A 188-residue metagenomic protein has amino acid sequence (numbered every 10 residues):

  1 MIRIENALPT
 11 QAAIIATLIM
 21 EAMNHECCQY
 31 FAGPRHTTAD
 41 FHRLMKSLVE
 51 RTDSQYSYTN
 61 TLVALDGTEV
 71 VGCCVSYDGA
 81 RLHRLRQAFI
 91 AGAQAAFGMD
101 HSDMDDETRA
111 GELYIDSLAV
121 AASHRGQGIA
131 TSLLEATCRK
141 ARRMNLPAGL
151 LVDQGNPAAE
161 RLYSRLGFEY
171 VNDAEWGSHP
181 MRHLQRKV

Functional and structural regions predicted by a protein language model:
M1-T10, C28-Y30: Conserved N-terminal entry element of GNAT/NAT acetyltransferase domains
E26-V49, N60, Q94-A95: Conserved GNAT-fold acetyl-CoA-binding loop/helix
E50-V63, A80-R84, Y114: A short helix-loop-beta-strand connector motif used in the catalytic cores of GNAT acetyltransferases and, in some
V63, E69-D78, Y114, A119: Conserved beta-strand in the GNAT
D78-S117: Conserved acyl-donor/pantetheine-binding loop and adjacent beta-alpha core of acyl/acetyltransferases and related
G79-R81, G149-V152, S164-H183: Conserved catalytic-core motifs of GNAT/GCN5-like acyltransferases
E112-L113, R125, A141-D153: Conserved GNAT acetyl-CoA-binding A-motif
G126-R139, R161-R165: Conserved acetyl-CoA-binding loop-helix of GNAT-fold acetyltransferases
